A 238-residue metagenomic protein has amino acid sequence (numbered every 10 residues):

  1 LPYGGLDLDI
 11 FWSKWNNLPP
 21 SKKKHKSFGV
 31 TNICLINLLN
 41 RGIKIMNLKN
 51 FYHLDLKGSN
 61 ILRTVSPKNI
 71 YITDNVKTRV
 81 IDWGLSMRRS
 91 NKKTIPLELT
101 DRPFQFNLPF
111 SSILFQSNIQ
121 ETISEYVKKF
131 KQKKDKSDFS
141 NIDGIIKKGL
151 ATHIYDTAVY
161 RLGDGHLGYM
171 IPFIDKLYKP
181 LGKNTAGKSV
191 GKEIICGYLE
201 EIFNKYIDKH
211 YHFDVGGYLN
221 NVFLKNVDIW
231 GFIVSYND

Functional and structural regions predicted by a protein language model:
L1-N32, K92-K93, S117-E121, Y126 (+3 more regions): Conserved structural core of kinase catalytic domains
L8-I10, T64-V65, M87-S90: Short catalytic/ligand-binding loop motif for oxyanion handling, primarily in non-cytosolic enzymes, centered on
L39-I43, Y236: Hydrophobic core positions within the conserved protein kinase catalytic domain
I43-S66, Y71-T73: Catalytic-loop of the protein kinase fold
D82-S86: Activation of the activation-loop gatekeeper triad in protein kinase-fold domains
L108-D238: Helical subdomain adjoining the active site within ATP-dependent kinase catalytic cores
